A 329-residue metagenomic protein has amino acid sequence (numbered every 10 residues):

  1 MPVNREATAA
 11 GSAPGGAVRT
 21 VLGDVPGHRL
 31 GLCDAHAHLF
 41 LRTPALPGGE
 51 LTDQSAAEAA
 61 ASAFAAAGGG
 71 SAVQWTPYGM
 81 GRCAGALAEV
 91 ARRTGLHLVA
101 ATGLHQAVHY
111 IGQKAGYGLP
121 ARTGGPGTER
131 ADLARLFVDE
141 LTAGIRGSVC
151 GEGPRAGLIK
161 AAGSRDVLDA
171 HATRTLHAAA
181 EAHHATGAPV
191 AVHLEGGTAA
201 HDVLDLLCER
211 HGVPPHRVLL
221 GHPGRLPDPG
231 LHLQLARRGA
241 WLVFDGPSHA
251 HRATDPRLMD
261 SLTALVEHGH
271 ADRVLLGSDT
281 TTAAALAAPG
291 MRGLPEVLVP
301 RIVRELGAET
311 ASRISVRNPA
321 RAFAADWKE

Functional and structural regions predicted by a protein language model:
P2-R5, P14-G23, G290-E329: Mid-to-C-terminal alpha-helical segments outside catalytic/metal-binding sites
L30-A35, F40-R42, G48-H97, A131-P154: Alpha-helical scaffold segments that flank or form the walls of functional sites
H36, A72, H183, L242 (+3 more regions): Divalent metal-coordination and catalytic microenvironments
L39-T52, G112-G124: Acidic/histidine-rich helix-loop elements that form or flank divalent-metal/phosphate-binding sites at the catalytic
T43-A45, A84, Y110-G112, A200-L206 (+4 more regions): Histidine/acidic-residue-rich catalytic or RNA/ligand-binding cores of hydrolases and nuclease-related proteins
E89-R92, H97-V99, G103-P189, W241 (+1 more regions): Active-site gating/metal-coordination segments in enzymes
A180, H184-A264, V274: Catalytic pocket-lining loop regions of alpha/beta-barrel enzymes, especially the amidohydrolase/enolase/GH5 lineages
A191, D245-P247, H270-P289: Short acidic/histidine-rich active-site segments
